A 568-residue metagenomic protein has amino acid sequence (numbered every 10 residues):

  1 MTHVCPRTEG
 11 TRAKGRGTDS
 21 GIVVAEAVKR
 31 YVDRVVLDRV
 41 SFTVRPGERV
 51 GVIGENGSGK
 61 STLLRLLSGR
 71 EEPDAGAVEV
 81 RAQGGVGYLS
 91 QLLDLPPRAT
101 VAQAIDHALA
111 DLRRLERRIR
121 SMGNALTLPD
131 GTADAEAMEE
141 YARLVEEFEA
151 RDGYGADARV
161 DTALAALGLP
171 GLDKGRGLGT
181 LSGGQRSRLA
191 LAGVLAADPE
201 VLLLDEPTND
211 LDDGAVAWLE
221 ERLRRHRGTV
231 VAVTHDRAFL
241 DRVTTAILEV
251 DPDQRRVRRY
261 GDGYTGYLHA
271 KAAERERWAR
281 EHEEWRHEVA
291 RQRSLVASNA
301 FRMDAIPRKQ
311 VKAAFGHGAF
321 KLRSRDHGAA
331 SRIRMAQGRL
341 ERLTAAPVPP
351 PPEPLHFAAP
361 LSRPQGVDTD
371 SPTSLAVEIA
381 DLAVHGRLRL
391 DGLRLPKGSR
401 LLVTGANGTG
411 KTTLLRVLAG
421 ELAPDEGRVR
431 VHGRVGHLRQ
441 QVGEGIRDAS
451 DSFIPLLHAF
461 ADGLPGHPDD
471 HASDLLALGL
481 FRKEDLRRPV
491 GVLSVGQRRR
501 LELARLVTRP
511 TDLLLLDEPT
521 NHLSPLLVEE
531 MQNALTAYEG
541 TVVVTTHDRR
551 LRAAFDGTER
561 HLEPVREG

Functional and structural regions predicted by a protein language model:
M1-R280, P360-G568: ABC ATP-binding cassette signature C-motif
L112-P129, L144, W285, V289-M303 (+2 more regions): Non-transmembrane amphipathic alpha-helical segments
R120, T127, E149, A156 (+6 more regions): Alpha-helical coiled-coil oligomerization motifs
A137-A150, G318-A319, A329, I333-L340: Short amphipathic alpha-helical coiled-coil/interface segments
E276-A313, L322: ABC ATPase nucleotide-binding domains
V311, G338, P350, Q365-P372: Proline- and threonine-rich low-complexity intrinsically disordered cytosolic regions
Q337-L361: ABC transporter TMD-NBD coupling linker
